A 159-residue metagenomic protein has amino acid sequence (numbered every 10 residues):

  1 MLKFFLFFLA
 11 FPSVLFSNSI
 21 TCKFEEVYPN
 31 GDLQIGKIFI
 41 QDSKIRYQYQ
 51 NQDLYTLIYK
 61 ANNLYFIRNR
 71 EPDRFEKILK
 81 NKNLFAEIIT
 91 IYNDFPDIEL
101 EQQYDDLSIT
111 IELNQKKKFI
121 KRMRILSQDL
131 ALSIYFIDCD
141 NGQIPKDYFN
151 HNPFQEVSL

Functional and structural regions predicted by a protein language model:
K3-L15: Sec-dependent N-terminal signal peptides
F16-D32: A short, Trp-centered hydrophobic/proline-enriched beta-strand micro-motif
F16-N18, D42, Y59-N62, K116-I120: A short, compositionally biased
V27-G31, D42, N51, E71-D73 (+3 more regions): Non-transmembrane domains of secretory- and envelope-associated proteins
L33-K37, Q52-Y55, A86-T90, D105-I111: Short small/polar-residue motifs
K37-A86, L132: An acidic-aromatic
K80-D105: An anionic, turn-rich surface loop/hairpin at beta-sheet edges that serves as a generic interaction/coordination patch
